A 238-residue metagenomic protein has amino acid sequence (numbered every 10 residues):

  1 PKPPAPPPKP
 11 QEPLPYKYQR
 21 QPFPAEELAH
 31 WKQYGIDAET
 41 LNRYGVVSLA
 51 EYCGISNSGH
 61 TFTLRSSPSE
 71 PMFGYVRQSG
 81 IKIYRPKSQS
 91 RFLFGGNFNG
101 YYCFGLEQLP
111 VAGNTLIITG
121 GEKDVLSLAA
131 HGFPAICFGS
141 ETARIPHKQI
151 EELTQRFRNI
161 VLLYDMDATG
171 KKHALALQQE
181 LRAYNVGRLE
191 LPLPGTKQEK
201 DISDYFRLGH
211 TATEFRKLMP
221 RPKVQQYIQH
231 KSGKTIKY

Functional and structural regions predicted by a protein language model:
K2-S79, F104-N114, K217-Y238: TOPRIM metal-binding catalytic domain and adjacent DNA-binding surface shared by DnaG-type primases
Y16, Q21, E39, G100-F104 (+3 more regions): Flexible, active-site-adjacent loop/turn segments at secondary-structure boundaries
Y18, H30, Y44, Y84 (+4 more regions): Aromatic side chains
Q21, F98, L191-L193: A generic helix-loop boundary/linker signal
D37, R43-G45, N57, R91-G100 (+2 more regions): Short, polar loop/linker segments at the starts of domains and inter-domain junctions
Y52-R158, A174: Phosphate-handling DNA/RNA-contact segment within nucleic-acid enzymes
A112-L116, E122-Y238: TOPRIM fold recognition
